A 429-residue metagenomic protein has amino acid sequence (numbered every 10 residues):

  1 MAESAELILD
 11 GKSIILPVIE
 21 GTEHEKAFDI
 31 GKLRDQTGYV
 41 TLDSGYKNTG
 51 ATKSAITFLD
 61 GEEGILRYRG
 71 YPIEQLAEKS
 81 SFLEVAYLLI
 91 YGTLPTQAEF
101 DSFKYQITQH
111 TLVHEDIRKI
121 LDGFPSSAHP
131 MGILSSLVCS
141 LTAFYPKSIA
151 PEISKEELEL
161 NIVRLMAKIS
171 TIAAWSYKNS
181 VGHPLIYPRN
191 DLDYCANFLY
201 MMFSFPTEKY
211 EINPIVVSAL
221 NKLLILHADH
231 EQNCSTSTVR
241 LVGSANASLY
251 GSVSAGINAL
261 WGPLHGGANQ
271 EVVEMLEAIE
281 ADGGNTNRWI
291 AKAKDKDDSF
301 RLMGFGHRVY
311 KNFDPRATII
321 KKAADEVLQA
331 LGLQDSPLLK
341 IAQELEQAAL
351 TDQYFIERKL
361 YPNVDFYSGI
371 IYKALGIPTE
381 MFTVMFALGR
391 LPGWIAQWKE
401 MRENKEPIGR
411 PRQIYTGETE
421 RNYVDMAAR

Functional and structural regions predicted by a protein language model:
M1-R429: Non-transmembrane, aqueous-exposed alpha-helical and coiled segments at domain scale
